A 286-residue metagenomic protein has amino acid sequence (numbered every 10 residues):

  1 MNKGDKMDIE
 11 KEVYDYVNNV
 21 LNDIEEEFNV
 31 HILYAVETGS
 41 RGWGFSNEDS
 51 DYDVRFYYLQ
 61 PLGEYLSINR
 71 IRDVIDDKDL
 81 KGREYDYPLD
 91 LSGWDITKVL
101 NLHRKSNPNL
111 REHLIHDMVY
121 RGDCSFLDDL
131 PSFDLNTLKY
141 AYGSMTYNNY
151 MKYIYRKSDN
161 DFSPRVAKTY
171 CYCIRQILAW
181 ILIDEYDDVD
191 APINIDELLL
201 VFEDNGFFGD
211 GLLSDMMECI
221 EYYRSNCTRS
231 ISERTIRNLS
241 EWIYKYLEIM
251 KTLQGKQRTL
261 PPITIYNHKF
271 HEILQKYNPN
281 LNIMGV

Functional and structural regions predicted by a protein language model:
N2-V36: Helical scaffold of the NTase/Pol beta-like nucleotidyltransferase catalytic core
D5, I9, N47, Y87 (+2 more regions): Conserved aromatic-histidine-acidic binding/catalytic patches
D8, Y14, N18, I193-D196 (+2 more regions): Non-catalytic helical "accessory" subdomain of NTase-fold nucleotidyltransferases
E12, Y16, V30-L33, D49 (+2 more regions): Non-catalytic regulatory/linker segments of enzymes
G39-L89: Catalytic metal-binding acidic patch
S67-K152: A basic- and aromatic-enriched beta-loop-alpha substructure that forms the phosphate/nucleotide- and DNA/RNA-contacting
L127-P261: Conserved nucleotidyltransferase catalytic core and NTase-mimicking acidic/glycine-rich helix/loop elements in nucleic
T259-V286: Acidic, carboxylate-rich catalytic segments that either coordinate divalent cations
